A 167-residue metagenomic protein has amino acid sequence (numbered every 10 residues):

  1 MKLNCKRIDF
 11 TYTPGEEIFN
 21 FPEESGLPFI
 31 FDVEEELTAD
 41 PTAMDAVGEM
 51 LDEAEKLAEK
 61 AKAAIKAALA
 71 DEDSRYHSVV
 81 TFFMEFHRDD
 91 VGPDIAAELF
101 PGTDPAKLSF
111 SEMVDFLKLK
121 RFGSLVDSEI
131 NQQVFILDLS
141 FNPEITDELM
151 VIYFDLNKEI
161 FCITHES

Functional and structural regions predicted by a protein language model:
M1-G102: Long, contiguous N-terminal structural blocks used for assembly/anchoring
M1-I18, S111-S167: Acidic, proline/glycine-rich low-complexity IDRs
V80-I130: Compact soluble domain cores
